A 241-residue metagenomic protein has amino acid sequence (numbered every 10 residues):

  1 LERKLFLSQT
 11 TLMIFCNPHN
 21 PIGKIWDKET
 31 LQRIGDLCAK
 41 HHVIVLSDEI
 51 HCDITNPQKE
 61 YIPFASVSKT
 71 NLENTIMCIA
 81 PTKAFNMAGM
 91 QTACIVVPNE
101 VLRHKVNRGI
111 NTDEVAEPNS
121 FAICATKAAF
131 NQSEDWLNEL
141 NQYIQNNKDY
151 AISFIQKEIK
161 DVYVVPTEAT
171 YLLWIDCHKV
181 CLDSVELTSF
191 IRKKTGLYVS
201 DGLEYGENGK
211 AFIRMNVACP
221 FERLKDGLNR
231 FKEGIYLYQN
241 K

Functional and structural regions predicted by a protein language model:
L1-K59: Active-site phosphate-binding strand-loop segment of PLP-dependent enzymes
S8, K40-H41, N71, T195 (+1 more regions): Helix C-cap/helix->beta junction micro-motif
S47, N141, K148, L228: Short amphipathic alpha-helical/adjacent loop interface patches that line ligand and macromolecule-binding sites
K69, E73-Q145, S153-F154, G234-Y236: Conserved core segment of the aminotransferase class I/II
K127, Y143-I152, Y163-C177, G209: Conserved glycine-rich beta-strand-loop-beta hairpin in the small C-terminal domain of fold type I
I152, D161-V164, Y198-L203: A short linear hydrophobic-aromatic micro-motif
F190-V199, Y205-K241: PLP-dependent enzyme catalytic core of the Aspartate aminotransferase-like
